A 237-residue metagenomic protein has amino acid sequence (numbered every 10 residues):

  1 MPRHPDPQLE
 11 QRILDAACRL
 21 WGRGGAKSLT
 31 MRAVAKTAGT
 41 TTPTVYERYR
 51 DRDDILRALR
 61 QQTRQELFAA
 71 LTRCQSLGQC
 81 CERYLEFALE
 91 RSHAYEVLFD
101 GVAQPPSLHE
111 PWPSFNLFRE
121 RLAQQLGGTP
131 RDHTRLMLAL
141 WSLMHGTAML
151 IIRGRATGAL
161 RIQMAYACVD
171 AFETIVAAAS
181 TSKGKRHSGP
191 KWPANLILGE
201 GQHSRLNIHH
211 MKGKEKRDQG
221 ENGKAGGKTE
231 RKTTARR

Functional and structural regions predicted by a protein language model:
D6, L56, R60, R64 (+3 more regions): Amphipathic, non-transmembrane alpha-helical scaffold segments
L9-A17, V34, L59-T63, L67: Generic hydrophobic, amphipathic alpha-helix propensity
R12, A16-D54: Helix-turn-helix
T30, E96-F99, S107, R153 (+2 more regions): Short, hydrophobic secondary-structure boundary micro-motifs
Q61-C80, H109-P113, F118-Q124: Amphipathic alpha-helical linker/stalk segments
G78-D100, Q104-W112, W141: Helical hydrophobic small-molecule/effector-binding pocket
A103-A139, I162-T174: Amphipathic alpha-helical packing segments from all-alpha helical-bundle domains
E120-Q124, R153-R237: C-terminal peripheral helix-coil segments that are non-catalytic and often amphipathic
